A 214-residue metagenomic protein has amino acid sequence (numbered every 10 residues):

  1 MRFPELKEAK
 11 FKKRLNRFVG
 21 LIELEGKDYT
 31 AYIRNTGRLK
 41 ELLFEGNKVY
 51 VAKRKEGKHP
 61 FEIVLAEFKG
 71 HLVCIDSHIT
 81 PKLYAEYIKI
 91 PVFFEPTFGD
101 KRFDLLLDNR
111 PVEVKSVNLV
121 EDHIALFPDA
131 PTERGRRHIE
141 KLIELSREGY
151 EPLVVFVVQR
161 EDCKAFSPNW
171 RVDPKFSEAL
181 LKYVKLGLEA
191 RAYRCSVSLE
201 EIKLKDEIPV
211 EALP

Functional and structural regions predicted by a protein language model:
A9, F103-D129, L142: Conserved catalytic cores of phosphodiester-cleaving nucleases, focusing on short active-site segments
N16-L21: Short aromatic-glycine-enriched beta-strand elements
Y29-L39: Short alpha-helix capping/helix-loop boundary micro-motifs
G37-Y50: Short nucleic-acid-contacting surface segments enriched for D/E, G, S/T with interspersed K/R
E56-L65: Short, Lys/Arg- and Gly-enriched loop/turn segments at beta-strand edges
Y87-D100: A short acidic/basic microdomain associated with nuclease active sites
H123-E133, E140-V172, R194: Nucleic-acid nuclease catalytic cores
R160-P214: Domain-level recognition of nuclease-like catalytic cores that cleave nucleotide substrates
